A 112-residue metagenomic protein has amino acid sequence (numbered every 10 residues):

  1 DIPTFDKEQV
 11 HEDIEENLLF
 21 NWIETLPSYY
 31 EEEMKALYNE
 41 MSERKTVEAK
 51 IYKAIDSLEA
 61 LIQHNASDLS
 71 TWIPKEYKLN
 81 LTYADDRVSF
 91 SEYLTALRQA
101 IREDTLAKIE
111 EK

Functional and structural regions predicted by a protein language model:
D1-K112: Alpha-helical, largely C-terminal catalytic domains that coordinate divalent metal ions via clustered Asp/Glu/His
